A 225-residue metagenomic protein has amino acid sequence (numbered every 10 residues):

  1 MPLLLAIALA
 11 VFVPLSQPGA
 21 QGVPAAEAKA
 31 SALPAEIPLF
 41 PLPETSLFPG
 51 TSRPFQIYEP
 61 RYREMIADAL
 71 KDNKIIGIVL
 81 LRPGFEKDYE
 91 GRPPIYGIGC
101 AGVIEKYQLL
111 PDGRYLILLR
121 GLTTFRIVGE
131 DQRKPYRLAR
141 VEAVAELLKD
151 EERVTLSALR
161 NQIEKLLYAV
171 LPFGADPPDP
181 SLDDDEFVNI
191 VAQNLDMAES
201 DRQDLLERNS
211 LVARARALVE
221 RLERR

Functional and structural regions predicted by a protein language model:
P2-P14: Bacterial N-terminal signal peptides
Q21-R225: N-terminal low-complexity, acidic/polar interaction/targeting segments
